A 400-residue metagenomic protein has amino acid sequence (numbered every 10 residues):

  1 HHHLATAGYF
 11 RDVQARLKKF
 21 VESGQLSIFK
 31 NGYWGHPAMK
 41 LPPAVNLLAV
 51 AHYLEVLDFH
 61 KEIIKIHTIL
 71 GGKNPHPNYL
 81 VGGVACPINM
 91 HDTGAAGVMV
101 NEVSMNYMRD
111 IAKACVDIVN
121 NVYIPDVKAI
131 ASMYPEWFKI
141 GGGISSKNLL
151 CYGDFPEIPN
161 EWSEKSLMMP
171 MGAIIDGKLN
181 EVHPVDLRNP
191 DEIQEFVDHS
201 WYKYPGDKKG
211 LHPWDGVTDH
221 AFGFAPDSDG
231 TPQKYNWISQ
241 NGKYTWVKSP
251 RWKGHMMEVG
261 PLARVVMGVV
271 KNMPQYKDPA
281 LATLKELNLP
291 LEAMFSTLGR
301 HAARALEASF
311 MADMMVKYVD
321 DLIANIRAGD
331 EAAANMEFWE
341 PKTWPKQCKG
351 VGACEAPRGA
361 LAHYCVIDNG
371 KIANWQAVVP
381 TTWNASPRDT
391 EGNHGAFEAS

Functional and structural regions predicted by a protein language model:
H1-R358, N369, N374, V379-S400: Active-site bordering "gate/hinge" segments that shape substrate access to catalytic or cofactor-binding pockets
H363-C365: Hydrophobic/aromatic beta-strand elements that line small-molecule binding cavities or substrate pockets in beta-rich
